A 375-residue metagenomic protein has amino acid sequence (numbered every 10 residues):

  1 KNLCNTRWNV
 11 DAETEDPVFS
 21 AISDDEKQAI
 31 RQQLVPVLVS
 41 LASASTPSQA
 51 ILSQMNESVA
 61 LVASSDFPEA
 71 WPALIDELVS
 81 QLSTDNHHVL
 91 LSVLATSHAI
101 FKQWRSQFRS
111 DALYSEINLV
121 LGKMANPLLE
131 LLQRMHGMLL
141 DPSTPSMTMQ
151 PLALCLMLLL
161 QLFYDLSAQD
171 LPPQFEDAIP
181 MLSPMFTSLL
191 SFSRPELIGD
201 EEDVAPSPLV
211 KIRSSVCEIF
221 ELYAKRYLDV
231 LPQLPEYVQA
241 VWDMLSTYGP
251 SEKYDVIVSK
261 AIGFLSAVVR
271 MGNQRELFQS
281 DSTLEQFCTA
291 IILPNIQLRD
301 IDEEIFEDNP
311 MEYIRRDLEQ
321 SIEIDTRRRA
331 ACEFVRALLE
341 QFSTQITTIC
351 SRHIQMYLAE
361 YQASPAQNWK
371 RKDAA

Functional and structural regions predicted by a protein language model:
K1-N2: Eukaryote-specific detector of the first structured module of a protein
W8-P142, S146, Q169, S251-A374: Alpha-helical repeat/alpha-solenoid scaffolds of the HEAT/ARM/MIF4G superfamily and closely related elongated all-alpha
S53, P68-S83, L140, T144-T148 (+5 more regions): Internal alpha-helical scaffold/solenoid segments in large eukaryotic proteins
